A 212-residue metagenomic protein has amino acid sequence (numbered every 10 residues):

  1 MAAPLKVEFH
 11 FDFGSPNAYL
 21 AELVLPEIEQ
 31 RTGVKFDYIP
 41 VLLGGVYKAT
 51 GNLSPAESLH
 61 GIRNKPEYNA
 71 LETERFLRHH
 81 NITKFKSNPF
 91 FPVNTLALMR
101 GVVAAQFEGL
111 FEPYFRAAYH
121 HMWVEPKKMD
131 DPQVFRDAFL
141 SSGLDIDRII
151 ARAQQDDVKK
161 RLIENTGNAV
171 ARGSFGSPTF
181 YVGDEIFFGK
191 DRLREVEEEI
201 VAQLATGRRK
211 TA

Functional and structural regions predicted by a protein language model:
A3-K35, A117-A212: C-terminal cap of thioredoxin/glutaredoxin-like
L20-M122, G207: Structural alpha/beta surface segment adjacent to cysteine/selenocysteine redox centers across thiol/disulfide enzymes
